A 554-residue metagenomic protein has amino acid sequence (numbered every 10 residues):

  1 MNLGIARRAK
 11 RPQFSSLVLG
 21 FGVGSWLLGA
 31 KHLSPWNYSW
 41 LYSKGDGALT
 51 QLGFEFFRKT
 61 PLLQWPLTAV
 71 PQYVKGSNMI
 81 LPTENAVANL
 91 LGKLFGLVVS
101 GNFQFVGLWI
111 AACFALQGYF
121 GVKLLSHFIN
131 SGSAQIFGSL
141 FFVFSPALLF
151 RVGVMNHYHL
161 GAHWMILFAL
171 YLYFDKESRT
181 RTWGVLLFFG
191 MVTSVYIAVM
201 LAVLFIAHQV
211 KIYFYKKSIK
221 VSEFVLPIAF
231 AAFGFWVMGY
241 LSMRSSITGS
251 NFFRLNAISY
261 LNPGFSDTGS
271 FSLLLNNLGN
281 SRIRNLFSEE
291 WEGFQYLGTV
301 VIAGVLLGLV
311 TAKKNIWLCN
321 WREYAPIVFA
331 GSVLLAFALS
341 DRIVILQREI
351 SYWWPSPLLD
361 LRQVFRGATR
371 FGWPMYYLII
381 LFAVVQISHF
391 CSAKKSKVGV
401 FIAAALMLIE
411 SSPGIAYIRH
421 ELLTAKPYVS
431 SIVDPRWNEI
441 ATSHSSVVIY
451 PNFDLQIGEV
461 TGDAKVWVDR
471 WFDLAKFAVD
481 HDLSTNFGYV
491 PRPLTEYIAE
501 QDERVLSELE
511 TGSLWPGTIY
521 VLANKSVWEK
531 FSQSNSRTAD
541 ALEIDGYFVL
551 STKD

Functional and structural regions predicted by a protein language model:
M1-S34, E223-I228, I316-A330: Start-transfer (signal-anchor) and selected internal transmembrane alpha helices of multi-pass inner/ER membrane
W26-L116, S145-P146, H157-Y158, P263-D267: Membrane-interface coil-to-helix junctions
L27-H32, I136-M155, F235-R244, P263-L275 (+2 more regions): Membrane-interface helix-loop junctions at the exits of transmembrane helices
K44, G234-T311: Periplasmic/ER-lumenal interhelical loops and adjacent helix-loop junctions in multi-pass membrane proteins
A111, A115-L124, S133-K211, P227-A231 (+1 more regions): Membrane-embedded helix bundles of polyisoprenyl
Y215-S222, V305-I350: Membrane-interface helix-loop-helix junctions at transmembrane boundaries of multi-pass membrane enzymes, predominantly
V225-A229, L381, I387-A416: Signature aromatic-anchored transmembrane alpha helix within multi-pass, membrane-resident enzymes that catalyze glycan
S412-D554: Extracytoplasmic
